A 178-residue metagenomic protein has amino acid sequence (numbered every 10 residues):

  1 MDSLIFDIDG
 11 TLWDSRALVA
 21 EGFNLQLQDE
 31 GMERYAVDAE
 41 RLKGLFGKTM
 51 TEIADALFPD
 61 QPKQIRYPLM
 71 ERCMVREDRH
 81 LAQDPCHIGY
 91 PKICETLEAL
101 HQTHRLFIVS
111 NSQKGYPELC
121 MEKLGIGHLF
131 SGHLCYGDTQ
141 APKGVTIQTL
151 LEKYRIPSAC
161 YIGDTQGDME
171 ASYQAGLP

Functional and structural regions predicted by a protein language model:
M1, T103-H104, F130-S131: Short, well-ordered alpha-helix to beta-strand connector turns
D2-I8, L12-P91: N-terminal helical cap/lid subdomain that shapes the substrate entry/recognition surface in HAD-like hydrolases
T11, S110-S112: Conserved phosphate-coupling serine/threonine residues in phosphotransfer and NTP-handling enzymes
L45, I88-K92, S112-Q113, D138-T139 (+1 more regions): Short beta->alpha linker loops
R79-I108, E118, G144: Short, acidic loop-to-helix structural element flanking the phosphoryl-transfer center in phosphate-processing enzymes
F107, K114-C160, Q166-Q174: Substrate-recognition "cap/lid" segment bordering the active-site pocket of phosphatases
G176-P178: Structural loop-to-beta junction motif characteristic of Rossmann-like glycosyltransferase folds
